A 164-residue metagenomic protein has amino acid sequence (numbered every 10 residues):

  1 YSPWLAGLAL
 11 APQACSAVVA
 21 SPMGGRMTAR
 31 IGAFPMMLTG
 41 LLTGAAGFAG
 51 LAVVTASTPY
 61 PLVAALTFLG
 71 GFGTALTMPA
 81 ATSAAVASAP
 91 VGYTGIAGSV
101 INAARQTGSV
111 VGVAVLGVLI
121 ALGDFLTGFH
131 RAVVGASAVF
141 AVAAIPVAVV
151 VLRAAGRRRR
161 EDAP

Functional and structural regions predicted by a protein language model:
Y1-A163: 12-transmembrane solute porter fold
